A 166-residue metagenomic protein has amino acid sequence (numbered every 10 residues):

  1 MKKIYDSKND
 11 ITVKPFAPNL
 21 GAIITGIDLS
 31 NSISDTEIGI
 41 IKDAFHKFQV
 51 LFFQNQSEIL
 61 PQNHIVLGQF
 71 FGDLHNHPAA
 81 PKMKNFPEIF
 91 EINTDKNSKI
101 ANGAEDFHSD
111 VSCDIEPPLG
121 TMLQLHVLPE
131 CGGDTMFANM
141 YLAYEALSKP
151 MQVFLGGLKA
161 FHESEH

Functional and structural regions predicted by a protein language model:
M1-H166: Non-heme Fe(II) oxygenase catalytic core, chiefly the N-lobe of the double-stranded beta-helix
